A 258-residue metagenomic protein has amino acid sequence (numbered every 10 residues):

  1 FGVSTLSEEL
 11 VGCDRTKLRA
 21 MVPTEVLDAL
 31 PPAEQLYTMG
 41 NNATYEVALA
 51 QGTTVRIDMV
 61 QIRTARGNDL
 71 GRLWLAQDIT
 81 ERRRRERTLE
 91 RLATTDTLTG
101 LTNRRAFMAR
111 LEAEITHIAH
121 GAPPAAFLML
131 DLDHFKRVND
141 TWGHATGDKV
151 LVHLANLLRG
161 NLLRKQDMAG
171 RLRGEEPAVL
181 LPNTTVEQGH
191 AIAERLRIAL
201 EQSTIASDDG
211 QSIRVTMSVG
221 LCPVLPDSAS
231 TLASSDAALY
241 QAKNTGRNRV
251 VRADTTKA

Functional and structural regions predicted by a protein language model:
F1-G40: PAS-family sensory domains
I62-D96: Sensory coupling linkers of modular signal transduction proteins
E90-A109, L130-H144, V152: Conserved nucleotide-binding and Mg2+-coordinating catalytic segments in signaling enzymes
E90-R91, R104-P124, A155-R164, P182: Short regulatory alpha-helical coupling segments that immediately precede and/or link into cyclic nucleotide signaling
H117, G160-Q166, I198-S212, Q241: Short catalytic/binding micro-motifs of nucleotide second-messenger systems
M168-R171: A short pre-motif secondary-structure segment
H190-A193, C222-A258: Catalytic-core segments of nucleotide cyclases and related cyclic-nucleotide turnover enzymes
